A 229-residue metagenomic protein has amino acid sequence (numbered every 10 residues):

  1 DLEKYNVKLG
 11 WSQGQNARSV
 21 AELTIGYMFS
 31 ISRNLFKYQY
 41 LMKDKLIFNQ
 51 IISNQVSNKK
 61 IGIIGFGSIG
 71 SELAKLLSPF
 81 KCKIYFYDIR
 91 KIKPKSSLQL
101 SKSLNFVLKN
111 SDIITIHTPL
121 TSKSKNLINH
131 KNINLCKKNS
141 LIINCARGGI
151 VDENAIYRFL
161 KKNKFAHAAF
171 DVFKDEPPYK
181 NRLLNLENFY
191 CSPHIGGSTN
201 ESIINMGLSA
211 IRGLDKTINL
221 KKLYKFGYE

Functional and structural regions predicted by a protein language model:
D1-Q39: Phosphate/diphosphate ligand-binding glycine-rich loop within oxidoreductases
E3-K8, S96-L104, L186-Y190: Active-site regions of enzymes building and remodeling cell-envelope glycoconjugates
L9-G10, N139-E229: Rossmann-like dinucleotide-binding domain for NAD(H)/NADP(H)
L23, Y27-I52, N205, S209-A210 (+1 more regions): A charged, well-structured terminal subsegment
Y38-E72: Glycine-rich NAD(P)-binding loop of Rossmann-like domains
Q50-S57, S78, N134, L183: Short, flexible hinge/linker loops that cap or flank conserved catalytic cores
I84-F86: Short beta-strand "acidic-cap" motif of Rossmann-like dinucleotide-binding folds
R90-R182: Rossmann-like adenosine-cofactor binding region
